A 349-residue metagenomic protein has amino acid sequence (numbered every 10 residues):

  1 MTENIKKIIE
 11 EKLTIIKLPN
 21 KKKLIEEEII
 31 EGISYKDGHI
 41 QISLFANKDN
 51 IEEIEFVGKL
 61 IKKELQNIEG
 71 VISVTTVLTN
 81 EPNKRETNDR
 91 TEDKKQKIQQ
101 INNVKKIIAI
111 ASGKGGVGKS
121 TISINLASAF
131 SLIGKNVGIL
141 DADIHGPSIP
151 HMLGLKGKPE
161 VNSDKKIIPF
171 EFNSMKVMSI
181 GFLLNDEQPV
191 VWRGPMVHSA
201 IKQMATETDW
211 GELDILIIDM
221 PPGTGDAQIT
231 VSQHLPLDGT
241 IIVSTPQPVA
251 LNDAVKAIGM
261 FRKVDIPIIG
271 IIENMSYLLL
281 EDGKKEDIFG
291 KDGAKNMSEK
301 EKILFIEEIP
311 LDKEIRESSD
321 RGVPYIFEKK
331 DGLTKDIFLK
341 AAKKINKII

Functional and structural regions predicted by a protein language model:
M1-E31: N-proximal, solvent-exposed amphipathic alpha-helical segments enriched in charged/polar residues
L13, I30, L65, V104 (+11 more regions): Residue-level signature of catalytic and energy-coupling elements of molecular machines, predominantly ATP/GTP-dependent
E26-I29, K36, A46-N50, I54-A111: Extreme N-terminal, non-catalytic leader segments that precede Walker-type/kinase nucleotide-binding cores
I54, G58-K59, D214-I215, P221-S318: Conserved catalytic-core segment of NTP-binding enzymes
K106-I144, I258: Walker A/P-loop phosphate-binding motif and the immediately C-terminal alpha-helix
F130-W192, H198, A205: Phosphate-binding loop that captures ATP/GTP phosphates
L184-V231: Phosphate-binding/switch loop-helix module in NTP-utilizing enzymes
R321-G332: C-terminal boundary of histidine-terminating zinc-finger modules
